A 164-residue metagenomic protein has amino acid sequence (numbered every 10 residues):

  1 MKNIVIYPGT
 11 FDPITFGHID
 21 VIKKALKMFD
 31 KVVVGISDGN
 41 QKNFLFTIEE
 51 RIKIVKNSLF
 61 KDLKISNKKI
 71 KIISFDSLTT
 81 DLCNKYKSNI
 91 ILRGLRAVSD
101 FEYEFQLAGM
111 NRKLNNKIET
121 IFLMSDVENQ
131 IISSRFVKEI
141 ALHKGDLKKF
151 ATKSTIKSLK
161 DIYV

Functional and structural regions predicted by a protein language model:
M1-V164: Nucleotidyltransferase catalytic core that binds NTPs
